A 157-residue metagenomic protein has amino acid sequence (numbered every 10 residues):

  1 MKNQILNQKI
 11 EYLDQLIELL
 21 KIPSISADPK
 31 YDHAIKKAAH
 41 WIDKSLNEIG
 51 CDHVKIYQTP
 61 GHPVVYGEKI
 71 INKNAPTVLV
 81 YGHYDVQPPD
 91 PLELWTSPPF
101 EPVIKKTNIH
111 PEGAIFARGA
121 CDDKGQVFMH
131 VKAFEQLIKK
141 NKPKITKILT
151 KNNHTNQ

Functional and structural regions predicted by a protein language model:
M1-L92: N-terminal helical capping/dimerization or prosegment-like subdomains of hydrolases acting on amide or phosphate bonds
A34, H40, L46, G67 (+4 more regions): Alpha-helix boundary/interfacial micro-motifs
G61-H62, N153-Q157: Short, internal active-site loops enriched in acidic
A75-T155: Active-site metal-coordination/substrate-binding segment of hydrolases, especially metallo-dependent peptidases
